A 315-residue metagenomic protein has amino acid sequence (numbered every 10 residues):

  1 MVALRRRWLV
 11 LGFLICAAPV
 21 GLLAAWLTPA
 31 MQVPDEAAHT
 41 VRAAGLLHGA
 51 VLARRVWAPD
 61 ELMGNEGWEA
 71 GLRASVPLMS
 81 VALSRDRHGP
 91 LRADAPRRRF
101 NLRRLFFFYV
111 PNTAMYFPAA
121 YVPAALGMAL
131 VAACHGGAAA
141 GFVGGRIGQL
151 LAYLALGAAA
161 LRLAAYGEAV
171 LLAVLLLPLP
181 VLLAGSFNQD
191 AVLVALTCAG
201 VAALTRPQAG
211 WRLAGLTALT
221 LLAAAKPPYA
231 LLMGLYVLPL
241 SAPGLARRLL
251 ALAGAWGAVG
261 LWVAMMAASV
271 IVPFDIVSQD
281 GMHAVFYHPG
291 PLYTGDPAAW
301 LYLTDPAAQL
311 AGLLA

Functional and structural regions predicted by a protein language model:
M1-L22, A165, R248-A258: Start-transfer (signal-anchor) and selected internal transmembrane alpha helices of multi-pass inner/ER membrane
W8, C134-A139, A158-P178: Transmembrane-helix signature of polytopic, membrane-embedded enzymes that assemble or transfer cell-envelope glycans
A17, I147-L150, G167-L204, R212-A225 (+1 more regions): Membrane-embedded helix bundles of polyisoprenyl
V20-E36, R42-A43, I147-G157, A191 (+2 more regions): Conserved beta-strand->loop/alpha-helix structural units within folded catalytic cores of enzymes with alpha/beta
L22-E36, A264-H283: Helix-to-loop transition at the C-terminal end of transmembrane segments
G49-G144: Interfacial juxtamembrane loops and adjacent helix segments that form the catalytic/substrate-binding surfaces
A203-P207, L213, A230-L261, P273-I276: Perimembrane helix-loop-helix junctions
V270-A315: Membrane-lumen/periplasm interface segments of multi-pass, membrane-embedded glycan/lipid transferases
